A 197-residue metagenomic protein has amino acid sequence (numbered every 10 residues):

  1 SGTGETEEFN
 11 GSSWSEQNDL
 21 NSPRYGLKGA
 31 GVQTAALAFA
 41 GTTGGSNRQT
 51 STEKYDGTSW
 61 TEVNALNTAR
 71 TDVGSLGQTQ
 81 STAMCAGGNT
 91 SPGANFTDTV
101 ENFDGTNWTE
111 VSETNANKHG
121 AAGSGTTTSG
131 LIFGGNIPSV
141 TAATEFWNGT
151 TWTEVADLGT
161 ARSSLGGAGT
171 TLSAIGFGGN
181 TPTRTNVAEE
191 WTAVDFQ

Functional and structural regions predicted by a protein language model:
S1-Q197: Polar, enzyme-active/binding microenvironments
